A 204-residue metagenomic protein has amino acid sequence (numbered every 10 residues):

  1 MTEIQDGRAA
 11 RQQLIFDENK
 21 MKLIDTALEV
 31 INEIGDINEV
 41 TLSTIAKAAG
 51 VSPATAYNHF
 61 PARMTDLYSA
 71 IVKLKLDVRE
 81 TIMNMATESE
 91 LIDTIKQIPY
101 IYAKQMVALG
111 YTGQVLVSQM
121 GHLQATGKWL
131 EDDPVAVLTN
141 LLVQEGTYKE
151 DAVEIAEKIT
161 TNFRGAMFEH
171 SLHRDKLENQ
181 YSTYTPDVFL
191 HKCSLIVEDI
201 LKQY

Functional and structural regions predicted by a protein language model:
M1-E18, Y204: N-terminal intrinsically disordered/low-complexity leader segments
M1-I4, N140-Q144, F168-Y204: C-terminal peripheral helix-coil segments that are non-catalytic and often amphipathic
Q12, N19-T26, I155: N-terminal positioning helix adjacent to the helix-turn-helix/winged-helix DNA-binding module
K22, T26, V30-D66: Helix-turn-helix
D66-K75, L130: Alpha-helical DNA-contacting segments of helix-turn-helix folds
I71, I101-A125, T139, F168-K176: Amphipathic alpha-helical segments used for helix-helix packing
E80, Q97, M120-T147, V153-K158 (+3 more regions): Amphipathic alpha-helical packing segments from all-alpha helical-bundle domains
M83-A108, K149, I159: Hydrophobic alpha-helical connector segments
